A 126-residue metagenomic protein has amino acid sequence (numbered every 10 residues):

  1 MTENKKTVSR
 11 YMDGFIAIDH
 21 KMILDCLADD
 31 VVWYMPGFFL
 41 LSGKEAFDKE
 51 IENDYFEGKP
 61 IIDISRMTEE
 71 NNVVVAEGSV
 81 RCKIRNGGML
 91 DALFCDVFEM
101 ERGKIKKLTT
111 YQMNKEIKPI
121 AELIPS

Functional and structural regions predicted by a protein language model:
E3, I16, D48-S126: A beta-strand edge to alpha-helix "cap/lid" segment located at domain peripheries
T7, A17-D30, Y34: Short, well-ordered alpha-helical segments enriched in acidic and aromatic residues
F15-I18, F39: Conserved short acidic donor-positioning loop in nucleotide-sugar-dependent glycosyltransferases
M22, E45-A46: An acidic, carboxylate-rich microenvironment
V32-L41, D54-E57: A short gly/proline-enriched turn/hairpin at secondary-structure junctions
